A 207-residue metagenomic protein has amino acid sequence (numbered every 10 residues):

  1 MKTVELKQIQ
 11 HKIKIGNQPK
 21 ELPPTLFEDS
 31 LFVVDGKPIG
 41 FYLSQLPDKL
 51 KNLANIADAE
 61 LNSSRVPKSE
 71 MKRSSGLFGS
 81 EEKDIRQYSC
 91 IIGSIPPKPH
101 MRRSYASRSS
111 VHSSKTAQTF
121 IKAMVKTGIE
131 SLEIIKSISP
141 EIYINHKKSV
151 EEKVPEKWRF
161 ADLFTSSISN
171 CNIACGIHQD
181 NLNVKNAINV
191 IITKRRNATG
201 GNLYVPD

Functional and structural regions predicted by a protein language model:
M1-V190, R195: Fe(II)/2-oxoglutarate oxygenase catalytic core
T193-D207: A short beta-strand-loop-beta hairpin characteristic of the jelly-roll/cupin
